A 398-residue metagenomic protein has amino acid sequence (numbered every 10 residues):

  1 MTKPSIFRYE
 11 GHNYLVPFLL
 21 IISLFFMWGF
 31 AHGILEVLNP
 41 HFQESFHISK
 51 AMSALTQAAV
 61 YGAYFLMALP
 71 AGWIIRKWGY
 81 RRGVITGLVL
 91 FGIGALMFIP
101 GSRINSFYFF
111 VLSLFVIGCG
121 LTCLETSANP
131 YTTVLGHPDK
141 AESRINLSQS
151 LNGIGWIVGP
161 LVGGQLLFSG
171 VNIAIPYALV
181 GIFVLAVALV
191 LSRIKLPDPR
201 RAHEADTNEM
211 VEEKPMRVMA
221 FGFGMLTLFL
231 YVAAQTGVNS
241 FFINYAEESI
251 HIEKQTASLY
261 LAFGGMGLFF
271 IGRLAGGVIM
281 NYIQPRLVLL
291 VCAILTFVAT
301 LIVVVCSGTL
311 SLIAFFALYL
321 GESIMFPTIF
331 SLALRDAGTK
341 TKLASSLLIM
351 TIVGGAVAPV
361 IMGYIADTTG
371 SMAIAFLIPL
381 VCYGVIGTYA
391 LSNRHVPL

Functional and structural regions predicted by a protein language model:
V16-E44, A128-N129, V238-I243: Extracytoplasmic
L35-N39, M216-F263, G267: Extracytoplasmic gate region of multi-pass secondary transporters
A58-W73, F263-A275: Central cavity-lining transmembrane alpha-helices of secondary-active solute carriers, predominantly the Major
V89-I104, I294-S307: C-terminal ends and interior cores of transmembrane alpha-helices in multi-pass membrane transporters/permeases
I104, R144, S148-P199: Helix-loop-helix hairpin linking two adjacent transmembrane segments in secondary transporters
F107-L124, L310-M325: Hydrophobic core of transmembrane alpha-helices in multi-pass small-molecule transporters, especially MFS/SLC-type
V111-S150: Cytoplasmic helix-loop-helix junction between adjacent transmembrane helices in 12-TM secondary transporters
C123-H137, S323-G338: Intracellular juxtamembrane helix-capping segments at the cytosolic ends of symmetry-related transmembrane helices
